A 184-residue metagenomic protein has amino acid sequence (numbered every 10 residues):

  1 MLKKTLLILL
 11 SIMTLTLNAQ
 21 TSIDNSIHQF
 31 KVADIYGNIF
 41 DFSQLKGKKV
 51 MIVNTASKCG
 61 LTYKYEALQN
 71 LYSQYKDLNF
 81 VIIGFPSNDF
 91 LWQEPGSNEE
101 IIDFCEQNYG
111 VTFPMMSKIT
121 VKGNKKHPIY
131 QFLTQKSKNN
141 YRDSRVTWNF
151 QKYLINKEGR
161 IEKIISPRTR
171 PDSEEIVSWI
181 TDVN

Functional and structural regions predicted by a protein language model:
K4-T14: Sec-dependent N-terminal signal peptides
L15-A19: Sec/Tat signal peptide C-region and signal peptidase I cleavage site
Q20-S43, Y63, P128: N-terminal "domain-start" segment that seeds a small globular fold
D34, N54-K58: Amphipathic alpha-helical repeat scaffolds
L45-V50: Proline/glycine-enriched tight loop/beta-turn segments at coil->beta junctions that connect or precede beta-strands
L61-H127: Structural microenvironment flanking redox-active thiols in thiol-disulfide oxidoreductases
P128-Q131, Q135-N184: Thiol-/selenol-based redox modules, centered on thioredoxin-like and closely related oxidoreductase domains
